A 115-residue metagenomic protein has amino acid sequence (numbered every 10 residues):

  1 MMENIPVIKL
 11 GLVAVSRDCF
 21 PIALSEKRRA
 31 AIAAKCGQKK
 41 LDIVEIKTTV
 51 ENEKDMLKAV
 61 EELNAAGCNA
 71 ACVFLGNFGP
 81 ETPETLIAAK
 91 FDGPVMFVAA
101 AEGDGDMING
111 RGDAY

Functional and structural regions predicted by a protein language model:
M1-Y115: An N-terminal assembly and electron-transfer interface module characteristic of large anaerobic redox and radical
